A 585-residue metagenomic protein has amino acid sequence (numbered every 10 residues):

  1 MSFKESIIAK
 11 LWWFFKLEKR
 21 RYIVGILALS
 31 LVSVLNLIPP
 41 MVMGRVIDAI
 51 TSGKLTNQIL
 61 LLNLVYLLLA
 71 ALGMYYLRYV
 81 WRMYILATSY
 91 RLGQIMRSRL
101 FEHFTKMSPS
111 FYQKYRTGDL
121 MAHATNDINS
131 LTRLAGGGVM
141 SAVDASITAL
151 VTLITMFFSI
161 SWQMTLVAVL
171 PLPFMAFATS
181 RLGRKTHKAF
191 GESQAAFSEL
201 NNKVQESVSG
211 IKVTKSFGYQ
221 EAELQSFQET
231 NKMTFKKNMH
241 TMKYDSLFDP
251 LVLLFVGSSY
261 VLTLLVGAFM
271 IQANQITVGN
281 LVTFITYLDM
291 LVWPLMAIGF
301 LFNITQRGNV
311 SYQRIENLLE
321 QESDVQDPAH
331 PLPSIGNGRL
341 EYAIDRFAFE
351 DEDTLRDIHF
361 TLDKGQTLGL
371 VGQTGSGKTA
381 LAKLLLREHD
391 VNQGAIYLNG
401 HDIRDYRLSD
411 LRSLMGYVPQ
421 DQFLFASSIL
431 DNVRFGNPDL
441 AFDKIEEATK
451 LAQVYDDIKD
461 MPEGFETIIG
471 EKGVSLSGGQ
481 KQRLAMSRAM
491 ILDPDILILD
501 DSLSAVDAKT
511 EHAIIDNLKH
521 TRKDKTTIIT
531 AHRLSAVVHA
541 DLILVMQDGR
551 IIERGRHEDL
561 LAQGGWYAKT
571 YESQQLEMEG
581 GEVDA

Functional and structural regions predicted by a protein language model:
M1-N36, T51-N63, W81-I85, S89 (+9 more regions): Membrane-integrated ABC transporters
S2, Y90, S98-A122, N126-I128 (+6 more regions): Short intracellular "coupling" helices and adjacent cytoplasmic loop segments at the cytosolic face of multi-pass
W13-K19, P109-S110, I128-A135, V139 (+9 more regions): An intracellular "coupling" helix at the cytosolic face of ABC transporter transmembrane type-1 domains
Y22-L77, F158-Q163, Q275-V278: Transmembrane helix-loop-helix hairpins at lipid-water interfaces of multipass membrane proteins, especially the type-1
L27, I38, T125-L170, F255-S259 (+1 more regions): Hydrophobic alpha-helical transmembrane segments of ABC transporter permease domains
Y66-R78, L172-T179, D245-V261, L265 (+1 more regions): Hydrophobic alpha-helical segments in the permease module
A196, Y219, K243, M290-L318: Cytosolic ends of transmembrane helices, especially the final helix of ABC transmembrane type-1 domains
P333-A585: ABC-type nucleotide-binding domain
